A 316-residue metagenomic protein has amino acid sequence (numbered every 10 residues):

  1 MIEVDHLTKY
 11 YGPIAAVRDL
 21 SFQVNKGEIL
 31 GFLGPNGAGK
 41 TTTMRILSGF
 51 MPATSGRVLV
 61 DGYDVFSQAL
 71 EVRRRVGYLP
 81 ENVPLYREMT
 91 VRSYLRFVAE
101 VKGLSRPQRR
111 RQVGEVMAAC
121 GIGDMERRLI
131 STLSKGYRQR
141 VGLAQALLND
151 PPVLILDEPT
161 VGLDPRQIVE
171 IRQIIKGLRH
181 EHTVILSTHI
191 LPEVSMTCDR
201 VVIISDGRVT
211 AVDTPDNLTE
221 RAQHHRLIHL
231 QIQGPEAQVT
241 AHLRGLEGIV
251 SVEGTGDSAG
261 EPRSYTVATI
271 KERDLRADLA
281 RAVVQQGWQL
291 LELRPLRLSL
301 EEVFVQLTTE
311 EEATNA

Functional and structural regions predicted by a protein language model:
M1-T8, E310-A316: ABC-family P-loop ATPase nucleotide-binding domain
I2-V4, K9-D206, T210-A211: ABC transporter nucleotide-binding domains
G77, G103, G121, E220-H224 (+3 more regions): A generic structural signal for secondary-structure junctions that act as hinges or helix/strand caps at the edges
G114, T132, S258-A259, L298: Positions that flank functional sites
G121, G248-T255, Q289-R294: A short linear hydrophobic-aromatic micro-motif
Q173-I270: ABC transporter nucleotide-binding domain
K271-A316: C-terminal coupling/interaction segments
